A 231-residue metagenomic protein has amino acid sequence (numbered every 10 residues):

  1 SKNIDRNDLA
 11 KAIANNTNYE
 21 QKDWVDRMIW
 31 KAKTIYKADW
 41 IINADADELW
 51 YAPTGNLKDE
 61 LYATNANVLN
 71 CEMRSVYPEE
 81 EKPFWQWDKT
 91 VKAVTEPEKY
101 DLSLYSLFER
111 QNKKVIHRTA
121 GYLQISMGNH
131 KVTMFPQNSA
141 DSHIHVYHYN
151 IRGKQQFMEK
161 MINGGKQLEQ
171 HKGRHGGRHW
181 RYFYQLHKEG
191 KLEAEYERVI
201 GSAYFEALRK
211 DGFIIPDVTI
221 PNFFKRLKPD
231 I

Functional and structural regions predicted by a protein language model:
S1-W40: Active-site-proximal specificity loops/subdomain of glycosyltransferases
Q21-V25, A52-I231: Catalytic-site signature of metal-activated, phosphate-bearing donor transferases, centered on the GT-A/GT-A-like
K37-Y51: Short beta-strand-to-loop acidic/aromatic patch adjacent to the donor-nucleotide binding site
